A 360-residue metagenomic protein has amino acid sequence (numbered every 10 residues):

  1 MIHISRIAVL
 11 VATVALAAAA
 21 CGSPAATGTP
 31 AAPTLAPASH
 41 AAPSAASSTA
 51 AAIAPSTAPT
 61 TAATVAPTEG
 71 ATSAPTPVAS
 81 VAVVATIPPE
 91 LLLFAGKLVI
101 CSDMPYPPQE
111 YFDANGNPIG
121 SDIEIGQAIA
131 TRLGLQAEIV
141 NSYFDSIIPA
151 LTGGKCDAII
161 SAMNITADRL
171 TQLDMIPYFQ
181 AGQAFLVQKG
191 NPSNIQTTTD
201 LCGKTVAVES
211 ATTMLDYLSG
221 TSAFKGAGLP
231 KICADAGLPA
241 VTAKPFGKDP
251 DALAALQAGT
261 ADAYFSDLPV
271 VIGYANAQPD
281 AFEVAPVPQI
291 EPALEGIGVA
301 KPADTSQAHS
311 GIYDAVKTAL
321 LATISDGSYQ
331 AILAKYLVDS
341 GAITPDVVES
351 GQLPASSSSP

Functional and structural regions predicted by a protein language model:
G22-A25: Bacterial signal peptide processing site
P37-H40, T57, V65-N117, S193-I195 (+3 more regions): Immediate post-signal peptide segment of exported/extracytoplasmic ligand-binding proteins
V78, I123-R132, K189-P192, T199-T213 (+1 more regions): Extended ligand-binding regions for polar small-molecule ligands
V81-A162: Extracytoplasmic small-molecule ligand-binding "clamshell" domains of the periplasmic binding protein/Venus flytrap
V99, M104-P107, P118-T131, M163 (+2 more regions): Bilobed "Venus flytrap"/periplasmic-binding protein-like clamshell domains and structurally analogous long
M104, F179-K189, G237, N276-T318 (+1 more regions): Periplasmic-binding protein-like
Q127-R132, V140-N141, D145-A158, Q172-L173 (+5 more regions): Short helices/loops that flank or line small-molecule/ion binding pockets
D145-S146, M163-T171, L218-T221, Q257-E291: A ligand-binding cleft/hinge motif common to bilobed small-molecule-binding domains
